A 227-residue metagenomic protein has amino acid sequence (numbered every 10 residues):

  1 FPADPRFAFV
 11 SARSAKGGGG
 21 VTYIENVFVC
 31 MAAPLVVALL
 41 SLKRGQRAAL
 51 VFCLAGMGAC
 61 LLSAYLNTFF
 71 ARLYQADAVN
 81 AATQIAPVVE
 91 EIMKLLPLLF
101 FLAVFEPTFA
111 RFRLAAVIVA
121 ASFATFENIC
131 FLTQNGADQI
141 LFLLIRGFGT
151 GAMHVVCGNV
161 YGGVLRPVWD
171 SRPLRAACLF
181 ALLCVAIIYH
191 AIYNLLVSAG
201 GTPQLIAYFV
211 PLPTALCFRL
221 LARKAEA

Functional and structural regions predicted by a protein language model:
V10, G17-A227: Hydrophobic alpha-helical segments at protein termini of multi-pass membrane proteins
